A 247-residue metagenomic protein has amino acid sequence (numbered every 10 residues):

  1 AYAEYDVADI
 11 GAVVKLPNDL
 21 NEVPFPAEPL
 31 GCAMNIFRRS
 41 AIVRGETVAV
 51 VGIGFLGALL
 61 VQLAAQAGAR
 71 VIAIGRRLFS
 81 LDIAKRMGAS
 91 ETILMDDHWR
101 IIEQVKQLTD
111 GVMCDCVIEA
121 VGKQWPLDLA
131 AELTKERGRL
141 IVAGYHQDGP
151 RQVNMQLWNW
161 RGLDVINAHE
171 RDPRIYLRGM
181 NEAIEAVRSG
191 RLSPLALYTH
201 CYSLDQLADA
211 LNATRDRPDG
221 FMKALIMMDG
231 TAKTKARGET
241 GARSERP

Functional and structural regions predicted by a protein language model:
A1-V13: Glycine-rich phosphate/adenylate-binding loop and adjacent beta-alpha elements of nucleotide- or dinucleotide-binding
A1-Y2, R76-I83, G149-M155: Short, glycine/polar-rich helix-capping loops at beta-to-alpha or helix-loop-helix junctions that flank or form
Y5, F25, A49, I53 (+7 more regions): Glycine- and other small-residue-rich loops at beta-strand/loop junctions that grip anionic moieties
G11-E22, V112, D164: Glycine/charged-rich beta-loop-alpha catalytic/anionic-binding loops adjacent to active sites
L20-D97: Mid-domain Rossmann-like dinucleotide-binding core that forms the NAD(H)/NADP(H) cofactor-binding site
S40-I42, M87-D164, A232-K233: Glycine-rich cofactor phosphate-binding loops and adjacent beta1-alpha1 units of small-molecule cofactor enzyme domains
I102-Q107, G149-T199, D209: C-terminal substrate-binding/catalytic core of Rossmann-like NAD(P)-dependent dehydrogenases/reductases
D128-E132, E136, G179-P247: C-terminal hydrophobic helical "lid"/dimerization subdomain of Rossmann-like NAD(P)H-dependent oxidoreductases
